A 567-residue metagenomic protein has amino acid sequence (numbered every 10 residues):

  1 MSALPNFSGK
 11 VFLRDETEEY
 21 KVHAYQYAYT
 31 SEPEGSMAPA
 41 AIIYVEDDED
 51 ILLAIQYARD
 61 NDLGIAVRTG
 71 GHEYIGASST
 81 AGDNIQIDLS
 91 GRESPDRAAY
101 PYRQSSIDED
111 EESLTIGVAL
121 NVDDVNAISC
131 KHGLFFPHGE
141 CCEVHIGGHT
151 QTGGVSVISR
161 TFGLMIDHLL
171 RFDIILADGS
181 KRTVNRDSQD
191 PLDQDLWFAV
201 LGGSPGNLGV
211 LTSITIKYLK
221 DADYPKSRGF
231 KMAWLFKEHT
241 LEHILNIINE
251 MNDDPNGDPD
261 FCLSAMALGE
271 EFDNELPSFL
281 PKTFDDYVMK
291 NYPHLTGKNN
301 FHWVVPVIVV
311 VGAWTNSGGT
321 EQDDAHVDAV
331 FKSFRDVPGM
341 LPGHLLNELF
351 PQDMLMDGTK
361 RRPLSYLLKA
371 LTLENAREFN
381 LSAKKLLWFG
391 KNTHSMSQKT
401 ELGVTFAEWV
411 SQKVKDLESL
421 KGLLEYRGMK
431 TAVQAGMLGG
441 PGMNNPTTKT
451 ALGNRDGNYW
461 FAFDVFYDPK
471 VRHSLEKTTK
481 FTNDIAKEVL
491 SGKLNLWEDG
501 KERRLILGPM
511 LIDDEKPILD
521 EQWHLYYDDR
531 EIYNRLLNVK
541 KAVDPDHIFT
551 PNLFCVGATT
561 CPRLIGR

Functional and structural regions predicted by a protein language model:
N6-T30, G70, I75-S78, K226-E238 (+1 more regions): Cofactor-binding catalytic cores of oxidoreductases
G9-K10, V45, L52: Amphipathic, small/basic residue-rich leader segments at the start of a protein or domain
V11, I42, N84-Q86, I506: Conserved beta-strand scaffold positions in the cores of enzyme catalytic domains, especially in NTP/NDP-utilizing
E18-Y20, E49-T240: FAD-binding core of FAD-dependent oxidoreductases, characterized by glycine-rich FAD pyrophosphate-binding loops
E32-Y44, E111: Short, basic, glycine/proline-bearing loop/turn elements
A41, L63, I85, L170 (+2 more regions): Residue-level detector of short, conserved catalytic/binding motifs and their immediate flanks
I42, S113-T115, V311, A462: Short aromatic/hydrophobic contact patches that present stacked aromatics for nucleic-acid/ligand binding
